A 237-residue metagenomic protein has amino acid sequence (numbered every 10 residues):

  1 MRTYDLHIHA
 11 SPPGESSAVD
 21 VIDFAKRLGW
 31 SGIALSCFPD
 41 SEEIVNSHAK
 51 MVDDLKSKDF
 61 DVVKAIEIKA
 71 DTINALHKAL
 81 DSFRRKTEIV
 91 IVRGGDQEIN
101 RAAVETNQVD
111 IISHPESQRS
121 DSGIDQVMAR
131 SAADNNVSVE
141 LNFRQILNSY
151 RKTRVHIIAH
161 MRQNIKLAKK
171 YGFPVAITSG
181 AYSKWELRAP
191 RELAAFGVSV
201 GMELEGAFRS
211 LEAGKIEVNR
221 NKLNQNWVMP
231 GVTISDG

Functional and structural regions predicted by a protein language model:
M1-L35, D40-K58, N74-D81, R85-K86 (+1 more regions): Charged catalytic cores and adjacent phosphate/nucleic-acid-binding surfaces used for phosphate/nucleic-acid chemistry
D61-A79, R93-D96: A glycine-rich, hydrophobic loop/mini-helix early in the fold
E88-V90: Short active-site oxyanion
